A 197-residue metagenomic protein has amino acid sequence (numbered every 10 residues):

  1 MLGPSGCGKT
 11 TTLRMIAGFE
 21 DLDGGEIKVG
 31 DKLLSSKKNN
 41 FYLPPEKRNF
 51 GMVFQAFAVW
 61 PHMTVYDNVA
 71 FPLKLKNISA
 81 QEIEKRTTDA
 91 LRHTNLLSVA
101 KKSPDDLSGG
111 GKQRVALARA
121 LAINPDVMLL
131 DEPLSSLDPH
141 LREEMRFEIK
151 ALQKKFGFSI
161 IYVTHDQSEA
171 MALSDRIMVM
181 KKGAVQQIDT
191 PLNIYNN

Functional and structural regions predicted by a protein language model:
L2-P4: The feature captures the beta-strand-to-loop junction immediately N-terminal to the Walker
C7: ATP-binding Walker
T10-L13, V115: ABC ATPase nucleotide-binding domain helices that frame the ATP-binding cleft
A17: Helix-to-loop junction immediately C-terminal to a conserved catalytic motif
E20-D21, K28, K74: A position-specific signal in ABC ATPase nucleotide-binding domains
D23-E26, K182: Conserved coupling/switch loops of ABC nucleotide-binding domains, chiefly the family-specific signature
G25-K37: Conserved ABC transporter NBD signature motif
N49-G51, Q55, V59-N197: ABC ATPase nucleotide-binding domains
